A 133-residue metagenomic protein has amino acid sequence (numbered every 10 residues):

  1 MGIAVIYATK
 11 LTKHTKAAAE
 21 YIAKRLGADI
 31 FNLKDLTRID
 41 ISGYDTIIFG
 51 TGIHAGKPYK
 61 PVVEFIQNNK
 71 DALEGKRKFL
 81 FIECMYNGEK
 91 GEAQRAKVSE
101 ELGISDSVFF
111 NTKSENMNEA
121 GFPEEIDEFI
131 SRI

Functional and structural regions predicted by a protein language model:
A4-I6, K10, R25-D29, G43-I133: FMN-binding flavodoxin-like domain, especially the glycine-rich phosphate-binding loop
T12-A17: Short N-terminal binding/cap micro-motifs at the start of the first secondary-structure element
A18, L36, A96-E100: Membrane-targeting and insertion segments and their boundary/processing signals
A18-I22, L26: Hydrophobic residues within alpha-helices that form the first helical element adjacent to the glycine-rich loop
A28-R38: A short beta-strand-loop structural module common to alpha/beta enzyme folds
